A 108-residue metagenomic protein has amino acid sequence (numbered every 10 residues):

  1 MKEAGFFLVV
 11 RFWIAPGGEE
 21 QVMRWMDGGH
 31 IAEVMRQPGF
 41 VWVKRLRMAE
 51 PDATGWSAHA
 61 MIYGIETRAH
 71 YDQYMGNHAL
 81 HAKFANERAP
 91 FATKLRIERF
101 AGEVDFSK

Functional and structural regions predicted by a protein language model:
M1-F6, A53-G55: Short, flexible turn/loop "capping" segments at secondary-structure junctions
G5-W13, M61: Active-site-flanking beta-strand signature of metal-NTP-handling nucleotidyl enzymes and homologous cyclase-like
G18-R45, K83-F84: Short amphipathic alpha-helical segments
E19, M23-D27, A58, R96 (+1 more regions): A general secondary-structure boundary signal
Q37-V41, T54-W56, G64-A101: An amphipathic, aromatic/His-enriched active-site/gating alpha helix that lines ligand/cofactor pockets
L46-P51: Short, solvent-exposed loop/turn elements at beta->coil junctions and helix N-caps that rim active or binding pockets
E103-K108: Short, low-order "capping/linker" segments at domain edges
